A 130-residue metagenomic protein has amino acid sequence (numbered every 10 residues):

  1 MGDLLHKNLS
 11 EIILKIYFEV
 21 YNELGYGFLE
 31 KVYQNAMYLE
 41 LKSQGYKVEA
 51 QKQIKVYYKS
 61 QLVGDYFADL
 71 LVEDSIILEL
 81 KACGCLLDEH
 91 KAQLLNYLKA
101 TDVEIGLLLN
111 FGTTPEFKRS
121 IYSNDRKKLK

Functional and structural regions predicted by a protein language model:
M1-K47, P115, I121-K130: Solvent-exposed, charged helical/coil patches that constitute nucleic-acid or partner-interaction surfaces
L4, N8, F28, V32 (+2 more regions): Residues at secondary-structure transition points
G25, V48, A68-L86, Y97: Conserved catalytic cores of phosphodiester-cleaving nucleases, focusing on short active-site segments
Q34-D69: Glycine/small-residue-rich phosphate/adenosyl-binding loop
Q44, D74, T101-D102: Residues at helix C-cap/C′ positions in short coil/turn segments immediately following an alpha-helix
K81-K128: Nucleic-acid nuclease catalytic cores
